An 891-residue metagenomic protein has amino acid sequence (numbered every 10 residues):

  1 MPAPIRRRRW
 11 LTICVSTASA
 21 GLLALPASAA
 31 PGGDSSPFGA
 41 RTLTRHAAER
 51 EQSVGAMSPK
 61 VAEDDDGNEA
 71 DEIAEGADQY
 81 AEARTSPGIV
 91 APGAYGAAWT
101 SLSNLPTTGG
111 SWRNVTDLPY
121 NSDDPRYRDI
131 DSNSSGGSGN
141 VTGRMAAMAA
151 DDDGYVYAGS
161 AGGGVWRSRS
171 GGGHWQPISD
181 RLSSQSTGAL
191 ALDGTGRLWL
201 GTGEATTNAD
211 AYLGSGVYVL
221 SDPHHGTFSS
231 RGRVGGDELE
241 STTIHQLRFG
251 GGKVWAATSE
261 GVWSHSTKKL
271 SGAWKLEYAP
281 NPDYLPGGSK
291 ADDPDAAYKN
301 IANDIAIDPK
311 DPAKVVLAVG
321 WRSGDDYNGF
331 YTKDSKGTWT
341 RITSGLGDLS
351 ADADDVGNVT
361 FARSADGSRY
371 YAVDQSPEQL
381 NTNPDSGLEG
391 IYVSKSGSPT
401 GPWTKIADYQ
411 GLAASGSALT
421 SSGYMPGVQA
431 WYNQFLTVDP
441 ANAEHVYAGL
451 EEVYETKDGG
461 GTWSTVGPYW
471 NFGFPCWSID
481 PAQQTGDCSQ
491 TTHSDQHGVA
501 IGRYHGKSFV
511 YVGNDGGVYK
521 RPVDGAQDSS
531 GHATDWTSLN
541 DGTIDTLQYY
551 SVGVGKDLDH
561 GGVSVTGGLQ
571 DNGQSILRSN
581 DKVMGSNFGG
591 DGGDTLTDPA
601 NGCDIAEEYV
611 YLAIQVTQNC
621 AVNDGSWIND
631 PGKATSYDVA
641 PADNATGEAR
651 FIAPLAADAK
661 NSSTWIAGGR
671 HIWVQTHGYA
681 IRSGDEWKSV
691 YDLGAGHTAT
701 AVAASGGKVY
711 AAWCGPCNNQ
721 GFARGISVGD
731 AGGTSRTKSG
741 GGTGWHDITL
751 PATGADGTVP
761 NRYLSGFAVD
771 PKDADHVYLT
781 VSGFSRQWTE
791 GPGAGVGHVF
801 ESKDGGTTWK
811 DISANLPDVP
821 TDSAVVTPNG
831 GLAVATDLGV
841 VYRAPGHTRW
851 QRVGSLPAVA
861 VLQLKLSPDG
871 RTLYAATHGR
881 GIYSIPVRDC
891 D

Functional and structural regions predicted by a protein language model:
P2, A24, A29, I307-K310: Selective for proline/serine-rich intrinsically disordered segments in cytosolic/nuclear regulatory regions
P2-R6, A30, R369: Zymogen propeptides/activation segments of proteases
P2-T17: N-terminal export and membrane-targeting signals
T12, L23-P26, A191: Compositionally biased amphipathic helical and low-complexity segments enriched in hydrophobic
S19-G21: Hydrophobic membrane-insertion alpha-helices, especially the h-region of bacterial N-terminal signal peptides
L23-R41: C-terminal region of N-terminal signal peptides and the immediate post-cleavage residues of exported proteins
A29, C890-D891: Basic/polar N-terminal segments that are highly enriched at the extreme N-terminus, encompassing both cleavable
P37-C890: Beta-propeller blade termini and top-face loops
